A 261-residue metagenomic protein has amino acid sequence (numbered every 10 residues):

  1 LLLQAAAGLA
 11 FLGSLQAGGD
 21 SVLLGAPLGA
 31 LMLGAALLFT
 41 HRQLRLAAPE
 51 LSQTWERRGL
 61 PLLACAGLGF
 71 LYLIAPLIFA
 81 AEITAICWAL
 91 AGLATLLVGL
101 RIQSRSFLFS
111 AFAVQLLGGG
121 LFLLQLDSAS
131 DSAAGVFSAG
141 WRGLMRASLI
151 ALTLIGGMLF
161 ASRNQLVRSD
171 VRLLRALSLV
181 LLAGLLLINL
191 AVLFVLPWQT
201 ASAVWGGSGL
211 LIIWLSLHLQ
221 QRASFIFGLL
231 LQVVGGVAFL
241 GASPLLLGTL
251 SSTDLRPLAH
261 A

Functional and structural regions predicted by a protein language model:
L1-L182, L186-A261: Extended, compositionally biased regions that are outside compact catalytic cores
